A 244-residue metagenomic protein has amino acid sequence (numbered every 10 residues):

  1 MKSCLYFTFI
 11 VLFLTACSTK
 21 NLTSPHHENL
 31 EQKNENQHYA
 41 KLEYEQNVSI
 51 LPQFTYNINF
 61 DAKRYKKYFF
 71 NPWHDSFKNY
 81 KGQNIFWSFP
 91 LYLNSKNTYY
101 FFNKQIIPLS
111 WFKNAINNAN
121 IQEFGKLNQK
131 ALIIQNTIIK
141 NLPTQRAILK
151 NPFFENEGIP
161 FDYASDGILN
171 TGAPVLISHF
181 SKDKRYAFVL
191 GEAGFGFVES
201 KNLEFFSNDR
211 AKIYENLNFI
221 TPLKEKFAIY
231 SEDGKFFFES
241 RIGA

Functional and structural regions predicted by a protein language model:
K2-I10: Sec-dependent signal peptide recognition, specifically the positively charged N-region followed immediately by
L14-A16: C-terminal motif of bacterial Sec signal peptides marking the signal peptidase cleavage site
S18-K20: Bacterial signal peptide processing site
L22-P160, L176, R185, L190-D233 (+1 more regions): Boundary regions of SH3-family modules and the immediately adjacent low-complexity/disordered segments in eukaryotic
K130-L132, I168-N170, K182: Short, surface-exposed loop/turn motifs at beta-strand boundaries within globular domains
P160-I168, G234-E239: Short, surface-exposed secondary-structure edge patches
N170-V175, S240-A244: Loop/turn positions that initiate beta-strands
